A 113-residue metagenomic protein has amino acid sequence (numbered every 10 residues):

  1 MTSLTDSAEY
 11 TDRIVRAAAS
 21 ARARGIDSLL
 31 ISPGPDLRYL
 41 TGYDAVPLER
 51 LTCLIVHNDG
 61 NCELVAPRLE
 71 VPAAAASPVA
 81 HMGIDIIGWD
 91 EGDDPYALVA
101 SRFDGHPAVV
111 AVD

Functional and structural regions predicted by a protein language model:
M1-D113: A composition/biophysics-driven feature that prefers long, compositionally simple stretches
